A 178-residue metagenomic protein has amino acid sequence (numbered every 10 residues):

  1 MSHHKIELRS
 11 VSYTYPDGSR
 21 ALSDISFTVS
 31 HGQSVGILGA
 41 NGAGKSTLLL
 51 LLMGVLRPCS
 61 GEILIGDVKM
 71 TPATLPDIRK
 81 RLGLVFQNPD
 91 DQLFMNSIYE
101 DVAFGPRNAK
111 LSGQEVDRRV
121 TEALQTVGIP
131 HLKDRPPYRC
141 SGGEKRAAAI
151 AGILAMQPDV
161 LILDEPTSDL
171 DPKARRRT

Functional and structural regions predicted by a protein language model:
L38-A40: The feature captures the beta-strand-to-loop junction immediately N-terminal to the Walker
M53: Helix-to-loop junction immediately C-terminal to a conserved catalytic motif
G61-K69, I78: Conserved ABC transporter NBD signature motif
Q114-L132: Conserved ABC ATPase "signature" region
P136-C140, E144: Conserved ABC ATPase signature
Q157: Conserved catalytic motifs of ABC-family nucleotide-binding domains
L161-D164: Catalytic Walker B motif of ABC-type/P-loop ATPase nucleotide-binding domains
